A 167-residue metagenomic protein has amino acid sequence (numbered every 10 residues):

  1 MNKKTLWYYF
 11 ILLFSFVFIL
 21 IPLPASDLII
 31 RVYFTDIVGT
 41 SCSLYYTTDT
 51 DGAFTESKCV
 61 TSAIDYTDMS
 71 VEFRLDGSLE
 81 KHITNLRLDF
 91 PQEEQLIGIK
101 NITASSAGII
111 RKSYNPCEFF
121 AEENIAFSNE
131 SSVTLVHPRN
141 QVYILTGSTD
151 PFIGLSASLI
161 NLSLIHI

Functional and structural regions predicted by a protein language model:
N2-Y8: N-terminal membrane topogenic signal
Y8-L23: Hydrophobic membrane-insertion alpha-helices, especially the h-region of bacterial N-terminal signal peptides
S26-R74, A104-S106, P116-V136: Extracellular ligand-binding interfaces
T40-S43, T84, Q95-K100: Short beta-strand/loop motifs in extracellular/secreted proteins, especially within beta-sandwich accessory domains
T67-L96: Extracellular beta-strand ligand-recognition surfaces/modules
E94-S113, Y143, G147-L162: Exposed low-complexity, polar/acidic, P/S/T/G-rich flexible segments that act as propeptides, protease-susceptible
N129-D150: Extracellular adhesion/glycan-binding regions together with long Ser/Thr- and acidic-residue-rich low-complexity tracts
I165-I167: Conserved small/polar residues in nucleotide/adenosyl-binding loops
